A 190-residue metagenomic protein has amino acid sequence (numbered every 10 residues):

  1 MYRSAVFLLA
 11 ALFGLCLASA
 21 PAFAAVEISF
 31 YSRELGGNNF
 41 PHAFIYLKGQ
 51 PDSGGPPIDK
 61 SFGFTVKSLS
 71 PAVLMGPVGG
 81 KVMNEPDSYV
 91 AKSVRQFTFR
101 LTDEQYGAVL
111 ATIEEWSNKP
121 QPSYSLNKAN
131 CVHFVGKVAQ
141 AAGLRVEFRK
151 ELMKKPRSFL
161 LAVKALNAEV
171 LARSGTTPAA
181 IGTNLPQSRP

Functional and structural regions predicted by a protein language model:
M1-L9: Bacterial N-terminal signal peptides that target proteins for export
L8-A18: Bacterial N-terminal signal peptides
A18-A24: Sec/Tat signal peptide C-region and signal peptidase I cleavage site
A25-R95: Glycine-rich catalytic cores of cysteine/serine-nucleophile enzymes that process amide/ester linkages in cell-envelope
V26, A111-P190: Activation targets extended, charge/polar-rich intrinsically disordered C-terminal tails
Y31-L35, S93-T102, S117-S125: Second-shell loop/turn segments in exported
F40-A43, S93, F97, Q105-T112 (+3 more regions): Stable alpha-helical elements in mature extracytoplasmic
K81-E85, D103-V109: Short hydrophobic/aromatic-rich motifs at helix boundaries and adjacent loops
